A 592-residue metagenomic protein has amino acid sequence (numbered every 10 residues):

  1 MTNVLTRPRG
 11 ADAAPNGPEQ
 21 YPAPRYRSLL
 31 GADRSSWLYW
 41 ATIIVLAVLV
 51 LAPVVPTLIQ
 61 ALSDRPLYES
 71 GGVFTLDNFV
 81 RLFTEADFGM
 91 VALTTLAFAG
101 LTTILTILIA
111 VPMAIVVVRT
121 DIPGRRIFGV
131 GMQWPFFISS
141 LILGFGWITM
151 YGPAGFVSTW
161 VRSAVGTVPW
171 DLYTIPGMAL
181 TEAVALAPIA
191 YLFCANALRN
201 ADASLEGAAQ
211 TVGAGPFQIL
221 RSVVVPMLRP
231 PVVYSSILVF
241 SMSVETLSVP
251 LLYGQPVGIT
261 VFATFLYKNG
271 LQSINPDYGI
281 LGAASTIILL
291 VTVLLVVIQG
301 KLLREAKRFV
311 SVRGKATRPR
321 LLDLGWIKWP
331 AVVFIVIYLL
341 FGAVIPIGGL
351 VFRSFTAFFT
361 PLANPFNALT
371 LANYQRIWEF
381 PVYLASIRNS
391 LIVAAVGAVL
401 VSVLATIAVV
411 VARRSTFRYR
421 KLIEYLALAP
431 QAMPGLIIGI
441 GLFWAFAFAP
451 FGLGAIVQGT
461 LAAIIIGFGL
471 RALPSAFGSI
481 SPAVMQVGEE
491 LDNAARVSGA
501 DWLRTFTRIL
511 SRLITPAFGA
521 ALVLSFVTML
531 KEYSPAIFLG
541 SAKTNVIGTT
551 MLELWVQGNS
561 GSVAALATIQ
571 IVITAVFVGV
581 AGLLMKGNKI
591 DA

Functional and structural regions predicted by a protein language model:
M1-I44, Q299-I337, R418, G582-A592: Transmembrane alpha-helical segments of polytopic membrane transport and secretion proteins
Y26-R27, F74-F83, L220, L369-W378: A short amphipathic helical element positioned immediately N-terminal to and/or at the very start of a transmembrane
R34-L67, V80-R199, M227-S248, L252-G254 (+8 more regions): Membrane-water interface segments at the C-terminal ends of transmembrane alpha-helices in multi-pass inner-membrane
E69, S248-N275, L362-N367, Y533-S560: Glycine-rich helix-loop "coupling/hinge" segments at transmembrane-helix boundaries in multipass transporters
G71, G215, K307-D323, F358-N373: Juxtamembrane inter-helical linkers in multi-pass membrane proteins
G72, A92, G213-A214, I387: Polytopic alpha-helical membrane proteins, predominantly small-molecule transporters/carriers
A201-L205, V487-L491: Short glycine/proline-centered loop/turn elements that form peptide/ligand docking sites
A209-Q210, A495: The alpha-helix within a helix-turn-helix
